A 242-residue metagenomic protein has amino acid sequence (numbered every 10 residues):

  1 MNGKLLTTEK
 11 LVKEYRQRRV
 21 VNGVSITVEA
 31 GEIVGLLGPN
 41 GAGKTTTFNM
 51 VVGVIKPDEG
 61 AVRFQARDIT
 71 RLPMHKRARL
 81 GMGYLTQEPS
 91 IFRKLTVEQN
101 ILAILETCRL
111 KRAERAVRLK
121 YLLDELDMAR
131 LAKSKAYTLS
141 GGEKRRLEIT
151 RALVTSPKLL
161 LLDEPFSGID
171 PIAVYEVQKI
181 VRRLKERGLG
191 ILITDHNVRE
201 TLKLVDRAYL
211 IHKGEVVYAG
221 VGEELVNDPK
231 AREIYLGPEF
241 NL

Functional and structural regions predicted by a protein language model:
G3-T7, L11-L242: Glycine-rich phosphate-binding loops of nucleotide-dependent enzymes
